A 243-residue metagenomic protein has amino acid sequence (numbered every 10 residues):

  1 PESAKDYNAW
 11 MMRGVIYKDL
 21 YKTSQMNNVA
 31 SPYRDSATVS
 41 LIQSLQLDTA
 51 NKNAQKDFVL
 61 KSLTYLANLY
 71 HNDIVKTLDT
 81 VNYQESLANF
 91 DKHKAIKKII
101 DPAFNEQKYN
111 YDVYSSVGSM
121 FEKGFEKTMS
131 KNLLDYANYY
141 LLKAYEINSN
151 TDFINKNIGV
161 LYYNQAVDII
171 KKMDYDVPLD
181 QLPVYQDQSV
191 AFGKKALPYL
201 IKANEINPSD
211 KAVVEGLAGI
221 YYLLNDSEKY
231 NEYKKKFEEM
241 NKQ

Functional and structural regions predicted by a protein language model:
P1-A4, T49, K98, S149-N150 (+2 more regions): Short coil turns that delineate tetratricopeptide repeat
P1-N28: N-terminal, post-signal-peptide region of Sec/Tat-exported proteins
A9, A54, A103, V113 (+2 more regions): TPR alpha-solenoid repeat register
M12, Y109-N110, S116, N157 (+2 more regions): Canonical tetratricopeptide repeat
K18-V81, K98-I99, F104-Q107, E122-Y139 (+1 more regions): Short coil/linker segments at helix-helix boundaries
S44, H93, A144, K202-A203 (+1 more regions): Canonical positions in the second alpha-helix
D174-Q243: Terminal, low-structured helical/coil segments at or just beyond the last alpha-helical repeat
